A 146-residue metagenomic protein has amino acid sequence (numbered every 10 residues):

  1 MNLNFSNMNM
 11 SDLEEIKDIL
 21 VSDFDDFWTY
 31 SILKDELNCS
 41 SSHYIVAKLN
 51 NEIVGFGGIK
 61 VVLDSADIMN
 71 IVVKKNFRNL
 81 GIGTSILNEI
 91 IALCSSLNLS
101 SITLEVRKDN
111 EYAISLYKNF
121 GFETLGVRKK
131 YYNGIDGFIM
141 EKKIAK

Functional and structural regions predicted by a protein language model:
N4-N76, L87-E89, L93, L97 (+1 more regions): Acetyl-CoA-dependent GNAT
M8, F120, G137-F138: Non-heme di-metal
L20, T103, R128-K129: Basic, alpha-helical helix-turn-helix
L33-D35, V127-K130: Short, solvent-exposed loop/turn elements at beta->coil junctions and helix N-caps that rim active or binding pockets
I59, T124-L125: Short beta-strand "wing" residues that participate in macromolecule-binding interfaces
A66, L80, F138: Glycine-centered loop/turn positions within well-structured domains that cap or flank conserved ligand/cofactor-binding
I71-N88, L97, S101, R107-S115 (+2 more regions): Conserved glycine-rich acetyl-CoA-binding loop
S100, R107-I114, K130-K146: C-terminal "cap" of GNAT-fold acetyltransferases
